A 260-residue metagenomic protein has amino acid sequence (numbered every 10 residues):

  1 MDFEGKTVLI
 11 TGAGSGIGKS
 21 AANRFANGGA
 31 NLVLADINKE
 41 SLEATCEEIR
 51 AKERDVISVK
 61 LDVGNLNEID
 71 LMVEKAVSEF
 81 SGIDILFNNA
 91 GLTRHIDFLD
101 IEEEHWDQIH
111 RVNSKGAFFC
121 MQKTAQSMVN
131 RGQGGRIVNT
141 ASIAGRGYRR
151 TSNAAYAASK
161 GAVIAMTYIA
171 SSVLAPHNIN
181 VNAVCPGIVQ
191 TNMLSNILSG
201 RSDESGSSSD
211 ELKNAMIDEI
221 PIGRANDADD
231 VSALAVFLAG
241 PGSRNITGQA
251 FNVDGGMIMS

Functional and structural regions predicted by a protein language model:
D2, A235-V236, T247-S260: Short C-terminal tail/terminal secondary-structure segment of NAD(P)H-dependent dehydrogenase/reductase domains
G14-G16: Conserved glycine-rich cofactor-binding loop
D97-F98, H105-H110, L212, M216: Substrate-binding pocket helix/loop in short-chain dehydrogenase/reductase
I101, Y148-A157, I169, I197: Active-site loop-to-helix junction immediately N-terminal to the catalytic Tyr of the SDR YXXXK motif in Rossmann-fold
M121, S159, T167: Active-site helix of classical SDR
Q126, S172-P176, R244: Alpha-helical segment proximal to the catalytic Tyr-Lys
S142: Residue(s) in the substrate-gating loop at a strand-loop-helix junction that position the organic substrate next
